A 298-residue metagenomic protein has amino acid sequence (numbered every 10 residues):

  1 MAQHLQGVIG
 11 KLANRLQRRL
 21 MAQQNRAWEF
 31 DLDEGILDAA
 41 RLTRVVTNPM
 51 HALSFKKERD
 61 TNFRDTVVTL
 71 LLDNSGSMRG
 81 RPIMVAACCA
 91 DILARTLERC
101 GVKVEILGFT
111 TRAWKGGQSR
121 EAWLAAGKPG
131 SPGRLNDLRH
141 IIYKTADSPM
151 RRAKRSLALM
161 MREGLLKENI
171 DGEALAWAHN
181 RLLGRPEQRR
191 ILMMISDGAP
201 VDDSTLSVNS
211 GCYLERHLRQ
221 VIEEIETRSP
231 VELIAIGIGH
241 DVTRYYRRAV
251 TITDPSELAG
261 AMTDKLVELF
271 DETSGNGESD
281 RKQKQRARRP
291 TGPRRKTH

Functional and structural regions predicted by a protein language model:
M1-H298: Acidic, glycine-rich A-domain
